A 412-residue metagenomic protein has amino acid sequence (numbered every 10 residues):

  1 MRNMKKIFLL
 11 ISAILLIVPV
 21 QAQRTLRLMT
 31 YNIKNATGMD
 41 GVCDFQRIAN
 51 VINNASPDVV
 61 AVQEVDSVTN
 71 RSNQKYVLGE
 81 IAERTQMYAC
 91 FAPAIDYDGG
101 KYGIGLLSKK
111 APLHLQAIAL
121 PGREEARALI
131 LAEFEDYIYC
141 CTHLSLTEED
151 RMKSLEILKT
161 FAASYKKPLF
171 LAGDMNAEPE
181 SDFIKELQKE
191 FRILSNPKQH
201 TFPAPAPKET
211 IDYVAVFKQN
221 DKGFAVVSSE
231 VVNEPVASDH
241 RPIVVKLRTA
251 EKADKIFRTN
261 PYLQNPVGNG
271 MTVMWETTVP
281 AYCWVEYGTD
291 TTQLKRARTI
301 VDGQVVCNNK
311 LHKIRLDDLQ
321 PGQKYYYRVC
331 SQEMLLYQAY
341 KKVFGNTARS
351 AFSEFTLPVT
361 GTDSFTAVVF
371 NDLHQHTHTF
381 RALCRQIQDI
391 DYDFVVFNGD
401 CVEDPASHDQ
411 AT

Functional and structural regions predicted by a protein language model:
M4, F8, A22-M29, Y76 (+4 more regions): Acidic, histidine-bearing metal-coordination/catalytic regions of metal-dependent phosphoesterases
I7-V18: Sec-dependent N-terminal signal peptides
A22-R84, D96-Y97, E156, R248-D254 (+4 more regions): N-terminal, active-site-proximal structural segment of metallo-dependent hydrolase catalytic domains
T25, D40-G41, V65-Y137, E230-V231 (+1 more regions): Structured beta-strand-rich core segments of catalytic domains in phosphoester-bond hydrolases
T25-T37, Q116, L131-S145, S364-H374: Active-site-proximal beta-strand elements of phosphoester/diester hydrolases
I33-G38, V62-S72, T362-H378, L383-T412: Active-site neighborhood of divalent metal-dependent phosphoester/pyrophosphate hydrolases
G41-C43, V65-R84, G100-K101, E180-Q188 (+2 more regions): Metal-dependent catalytic neighborhoods of phosphoester/phosphodiester hydrolases
A117-I118, E148-M152, T160-F170, N176-K255: Metal-dependent phosphoester-hydrolase catalytic domains
